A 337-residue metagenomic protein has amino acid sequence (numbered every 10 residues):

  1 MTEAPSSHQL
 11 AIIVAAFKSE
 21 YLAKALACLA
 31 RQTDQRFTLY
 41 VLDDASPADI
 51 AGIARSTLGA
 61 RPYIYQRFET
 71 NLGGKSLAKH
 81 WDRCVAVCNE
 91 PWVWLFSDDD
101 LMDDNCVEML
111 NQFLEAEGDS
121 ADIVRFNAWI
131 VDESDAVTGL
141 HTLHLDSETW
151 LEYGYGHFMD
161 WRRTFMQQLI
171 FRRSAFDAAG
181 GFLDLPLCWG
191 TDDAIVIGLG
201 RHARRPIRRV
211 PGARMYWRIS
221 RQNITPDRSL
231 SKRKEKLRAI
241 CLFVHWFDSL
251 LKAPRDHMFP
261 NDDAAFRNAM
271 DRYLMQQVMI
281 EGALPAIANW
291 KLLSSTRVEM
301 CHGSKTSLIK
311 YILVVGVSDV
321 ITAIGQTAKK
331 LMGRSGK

Functional and structural regions predicted by a protein language model:
A27-R36: Short, acidic, metal-binding catalytic loop of nucleotide-sugar glycosyltransferases
D43-A54, T70, S97, M102: A conserved acidic beta->alpha catalytic loop
E69-C88: Glycine-rich, basic loop-to-helix element that forms the pyrophosphate-binding segment of sugar-nucleotide handling
V93: Short aromatic/hydrophobic "clamp" motif used to bind/position activated sugar donors
N105-L140: Conserved donor NDP-sugar-binding/catalytic core segment of glycosyltransferases
E148, C188, D193, R204 (+3 more regions): Catalytic core of nucleotide-sugar-dependent glycosyltransferases
W150-K232: Conserved nucleotide-sugar donor-binding catalytic segment
D271-K337: Membrane-interface aromatic/basic loop that binds lipid-linked glycans or pyrophosphate carriers, typified by
